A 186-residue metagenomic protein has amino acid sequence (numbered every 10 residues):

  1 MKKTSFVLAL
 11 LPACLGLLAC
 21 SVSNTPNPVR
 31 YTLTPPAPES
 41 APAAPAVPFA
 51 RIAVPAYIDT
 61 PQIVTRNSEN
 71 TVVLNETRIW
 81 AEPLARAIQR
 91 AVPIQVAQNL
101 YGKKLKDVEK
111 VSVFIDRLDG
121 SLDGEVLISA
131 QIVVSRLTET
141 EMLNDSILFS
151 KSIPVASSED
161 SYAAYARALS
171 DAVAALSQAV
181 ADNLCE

Functional and structural regions predicted by a protein language model:
M1-C20: Sec-dependent bacterial lipoprotein signal peptides
C20-A81, E186: A structural "domain/chain start" motif
S21-P38, Q98-M142, I153-E159: Surface-exposed short loop/turn segments
S68, T77-F114: Short, solvent-exposed, polar/charged sequence segments at loop or secondary-structure edges
E69-I79, E139-Q178: Short secondary-structure boundary motifs at beta->alpha junctions and helix caps
A85, Q89-P93, S170-V173, S177 (+1 more regions): Extracytoplasmic/secreted envelope proteins and their assembly/folding machinery, especially bacterial periplasmic
Y101-L105, A181-E186: Surface-exposed helix-capping loop/turn segments at secondary-structure junctions
